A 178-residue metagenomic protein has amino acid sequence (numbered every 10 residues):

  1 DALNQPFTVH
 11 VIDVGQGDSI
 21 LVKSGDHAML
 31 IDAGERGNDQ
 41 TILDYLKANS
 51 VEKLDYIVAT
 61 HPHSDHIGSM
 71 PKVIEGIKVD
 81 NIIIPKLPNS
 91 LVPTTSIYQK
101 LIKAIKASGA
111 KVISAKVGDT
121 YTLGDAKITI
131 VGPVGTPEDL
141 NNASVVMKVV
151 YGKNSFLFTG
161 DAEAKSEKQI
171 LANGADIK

Functional and structural regions predicted by a protein language model:
D1-K178: Non-globular, low-confidence helical/coil segments that flank catalytic cores
